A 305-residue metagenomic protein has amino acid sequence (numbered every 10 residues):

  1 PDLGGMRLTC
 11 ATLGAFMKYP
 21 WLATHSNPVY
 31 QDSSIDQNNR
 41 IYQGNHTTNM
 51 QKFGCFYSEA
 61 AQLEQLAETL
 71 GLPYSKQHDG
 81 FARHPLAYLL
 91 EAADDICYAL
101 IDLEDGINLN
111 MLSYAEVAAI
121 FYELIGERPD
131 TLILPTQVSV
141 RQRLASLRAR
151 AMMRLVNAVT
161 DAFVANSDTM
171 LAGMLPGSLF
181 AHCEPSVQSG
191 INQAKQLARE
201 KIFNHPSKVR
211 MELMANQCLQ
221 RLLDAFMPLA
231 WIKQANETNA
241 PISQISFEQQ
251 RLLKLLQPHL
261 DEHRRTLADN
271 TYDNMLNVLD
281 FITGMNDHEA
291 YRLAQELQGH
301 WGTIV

Functional and structural regions predicted by a protein language model:
P1-D2: Hydrophobic, small-residue-rich alpha-helical packing segments that form membrane-like cores
G5-V305: Histidine-centered, transition-metal-coordinating active-site segments
